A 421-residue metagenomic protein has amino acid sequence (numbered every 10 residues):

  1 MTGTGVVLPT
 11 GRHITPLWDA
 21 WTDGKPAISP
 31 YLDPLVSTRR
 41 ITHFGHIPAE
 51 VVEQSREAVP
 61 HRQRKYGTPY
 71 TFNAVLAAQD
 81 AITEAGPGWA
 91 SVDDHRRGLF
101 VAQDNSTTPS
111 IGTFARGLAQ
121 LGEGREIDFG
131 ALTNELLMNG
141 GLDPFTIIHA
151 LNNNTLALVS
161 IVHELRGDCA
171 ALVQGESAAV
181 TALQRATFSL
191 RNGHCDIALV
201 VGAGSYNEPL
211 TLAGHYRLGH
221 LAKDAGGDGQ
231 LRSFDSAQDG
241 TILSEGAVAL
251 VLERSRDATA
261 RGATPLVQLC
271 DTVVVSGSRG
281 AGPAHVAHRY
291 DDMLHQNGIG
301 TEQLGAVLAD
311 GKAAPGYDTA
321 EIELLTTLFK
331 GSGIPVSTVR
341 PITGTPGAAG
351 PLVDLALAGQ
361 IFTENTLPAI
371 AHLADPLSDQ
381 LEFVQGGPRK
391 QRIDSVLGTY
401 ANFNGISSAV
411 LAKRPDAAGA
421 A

Functional and structural regions predicted by a protein language model:
M1, W18, T22-H163, G167 (+2 more regions): Conserved beta-ketoacyl condensing-enzyme motif
M1-Q63, R256-C270, A356-A371, S408-A421: ACP-dependent fatty acid/polyketide chain-elongation machinery
M1-T4, K25-P30, G226-I299, G305-A306 (+2 more regions): Condensing-enzyme catalytic core mediating Claisen C-C bond formation in acyl metabolism
T2-G5, E57-G67, T133-T146, R166-T181 (+6 more regions): Cysteine-centered functional microenvironments
T15-D19, P109-R125, L212-A225, E321-G331 (+1 more regions): A glycine- and small-aliphatic-rich helix-loop capping segment at beta-alpha/alpha-beta transitions that lines
S29-L32, H194-G219, K223-D239, D271-P283 (+2 more regions): Acyl-CoA/ACP chain-elongation machinery
A74-P87, N152-L156, S160-H163, C169-G204 (+4 more regions): Active-site-proximal alpha-helical scaffold in enzymes
G122-G140, F188-N192, S205-A260, G386-Q391 (+1 more regions): Glycine-/small-residue-rich "gating" segment that lines the acyl/pantetheine channel and substrate pocket
